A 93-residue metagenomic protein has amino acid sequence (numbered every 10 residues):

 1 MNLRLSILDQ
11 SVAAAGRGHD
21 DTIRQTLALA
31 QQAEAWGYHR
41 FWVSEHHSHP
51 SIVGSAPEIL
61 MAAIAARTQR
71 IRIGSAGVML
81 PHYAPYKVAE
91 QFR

Functional and structural regions predicted by a protein language model:
M1-G74: N-terminal beta1-alpha1-beta2 module of alpha/beta enzyme domains
D21-Q25, P81-R93: Glycine-rich anion/phosphate-binding loops
G74-H82: The substrate-binding groove and active-site-proximal loops of carbohydrate-active enzymes, especially glycoside
